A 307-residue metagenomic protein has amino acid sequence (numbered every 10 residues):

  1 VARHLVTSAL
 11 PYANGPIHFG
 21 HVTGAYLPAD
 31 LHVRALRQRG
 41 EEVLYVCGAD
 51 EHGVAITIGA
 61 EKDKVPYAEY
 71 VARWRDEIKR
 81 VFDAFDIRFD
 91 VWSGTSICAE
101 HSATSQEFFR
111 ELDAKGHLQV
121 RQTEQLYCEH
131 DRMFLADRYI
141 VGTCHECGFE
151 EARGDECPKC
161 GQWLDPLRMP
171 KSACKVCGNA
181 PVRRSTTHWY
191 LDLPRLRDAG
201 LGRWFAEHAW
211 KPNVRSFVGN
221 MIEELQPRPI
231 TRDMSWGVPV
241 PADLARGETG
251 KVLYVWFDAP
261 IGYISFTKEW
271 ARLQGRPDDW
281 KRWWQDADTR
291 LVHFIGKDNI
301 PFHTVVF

Functional and structural regions predicted by a protein language model:
A2-G40, L44-C47, A103-T104, C147 (+2 more regions): Structured secondary-structure scaffolds
A2-R121, E129-M133, H145, V305-F307: N-terminal Rossmann-like or analogous alpha/beta NTP/dinucleotide-binding catalytic cores that position adenine
A55, G59, C160, I264: Residues that scaffold the ATP/ADP-binding catalytic core of kinase and kinase-like folds
V65, S96, A152, M169 (+1 more regions): Short coil/turn linker and secondary-structure boundary residues
I78, A84, G161-P166, G202 (+2 more regions): Intrinsically disordered, low-complexity regions
G116-Y190: Cys/His-rich short segments
